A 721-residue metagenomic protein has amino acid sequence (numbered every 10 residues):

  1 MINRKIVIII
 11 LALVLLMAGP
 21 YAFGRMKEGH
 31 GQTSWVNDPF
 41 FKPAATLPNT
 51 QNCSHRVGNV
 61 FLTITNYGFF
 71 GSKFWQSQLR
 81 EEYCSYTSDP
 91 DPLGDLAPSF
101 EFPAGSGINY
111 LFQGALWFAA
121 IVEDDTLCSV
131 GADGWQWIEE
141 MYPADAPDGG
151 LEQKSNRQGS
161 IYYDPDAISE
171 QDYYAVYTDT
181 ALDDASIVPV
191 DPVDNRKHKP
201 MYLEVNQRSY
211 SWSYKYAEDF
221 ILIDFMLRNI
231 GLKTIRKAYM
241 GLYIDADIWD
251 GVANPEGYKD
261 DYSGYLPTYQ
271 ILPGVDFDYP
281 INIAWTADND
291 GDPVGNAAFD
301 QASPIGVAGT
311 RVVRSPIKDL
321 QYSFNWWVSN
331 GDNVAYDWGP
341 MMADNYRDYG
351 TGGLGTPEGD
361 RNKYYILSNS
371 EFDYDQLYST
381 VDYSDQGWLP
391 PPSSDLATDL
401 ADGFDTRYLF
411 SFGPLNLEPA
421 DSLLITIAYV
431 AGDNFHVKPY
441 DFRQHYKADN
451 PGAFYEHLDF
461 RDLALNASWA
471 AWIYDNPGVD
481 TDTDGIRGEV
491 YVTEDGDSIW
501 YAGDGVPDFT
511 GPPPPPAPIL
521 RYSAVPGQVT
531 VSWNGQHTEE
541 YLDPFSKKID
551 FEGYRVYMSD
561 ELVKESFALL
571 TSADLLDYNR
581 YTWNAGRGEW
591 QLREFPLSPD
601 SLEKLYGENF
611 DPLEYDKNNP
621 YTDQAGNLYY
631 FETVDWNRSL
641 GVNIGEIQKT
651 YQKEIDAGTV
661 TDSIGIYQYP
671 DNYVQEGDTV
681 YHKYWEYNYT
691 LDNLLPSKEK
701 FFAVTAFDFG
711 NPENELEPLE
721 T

Functional and structural regions predicted by a protein language model:
M1, M17-F23: Intervening/peripheral non-core polypeptide segments
M1-I8: Bacterial N-terminal signal peptides that target proteins for export
I9-I10, Y162: Intrinsically disordered, low-complexity segments enriched in polar/charged small residues
I10-A18: Bacterial N-terminal signal peptides
F23-T721: Extracellular/surface-associated beta-sandwich interaction domains
